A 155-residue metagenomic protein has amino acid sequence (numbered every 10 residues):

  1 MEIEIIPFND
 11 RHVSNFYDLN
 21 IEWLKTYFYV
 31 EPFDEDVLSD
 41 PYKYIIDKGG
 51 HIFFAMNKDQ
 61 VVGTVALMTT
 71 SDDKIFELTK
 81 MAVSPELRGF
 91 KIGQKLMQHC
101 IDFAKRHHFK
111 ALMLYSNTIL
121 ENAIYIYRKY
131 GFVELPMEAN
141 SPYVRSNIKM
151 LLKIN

Functional and structural regions predicted by a protein language model:
I3, P7-T79, S84-E86, M97-H99 (+3 more regions): Acetyl-CoA-dependent GNAT
F8, K110-N155: C-terminal "cap" of GNAT-fold acetyltransferases
Q60, M81-Q98, H107, L112 (+2 more regions): Conserved glycine-rich acetyl-CoA-binding loop
